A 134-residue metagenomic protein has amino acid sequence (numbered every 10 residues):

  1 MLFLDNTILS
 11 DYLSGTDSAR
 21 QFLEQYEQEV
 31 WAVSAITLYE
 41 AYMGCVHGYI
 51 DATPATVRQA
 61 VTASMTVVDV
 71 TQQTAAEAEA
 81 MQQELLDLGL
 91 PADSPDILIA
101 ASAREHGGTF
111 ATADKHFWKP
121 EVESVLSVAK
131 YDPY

Functional and structural regions predicted by a protein language model:
M1-V33, V46-A60: Short, well-structured N-terminal submotif of metal-dependent ribonuclease cores
D5-N6, A41, A78, A103: Generic structural signal for small/hydrophobic residues in well-ordered secondary structure, especially within
N6, D93-I97, D114: Conserved glycosyltransferase catalytic-site signature
L9-S10, A19, L38-A41, A75 (+1 more regions): A generic structural signal for short hydrophobic patches within well-formed alpha-helices
Q28-W31, S64-T66, R104-T109: Short active-site oxyanion
T66-L86: Acidic catalytic patch
D93-T109: Acidic, metal-associated active-site segment
R104-Y134: Acidic, PIN/NYN-like endoribonuclease modules and their adjacent C-terminal/linker elements
